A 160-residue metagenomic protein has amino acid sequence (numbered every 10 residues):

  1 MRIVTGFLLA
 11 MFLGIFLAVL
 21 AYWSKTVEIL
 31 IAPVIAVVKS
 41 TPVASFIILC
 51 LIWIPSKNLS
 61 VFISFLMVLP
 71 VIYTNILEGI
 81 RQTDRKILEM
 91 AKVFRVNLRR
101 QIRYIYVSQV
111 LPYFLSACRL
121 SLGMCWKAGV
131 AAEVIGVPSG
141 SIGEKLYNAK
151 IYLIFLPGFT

Functional and structural regions predicted by a protein language model:
R2-F7, V34, V38-A44, T83 (+3 more regions): Loop-to-transmembrane-helix entry motif
T5-I35, I48: Transmembrane-helix boundary motif in ABC transporter permease subunits
L8, F12, F16, L20 (+6 more regions): Residues within alpha-helical transmembrane segments of multi-pass membrane proteins, especially transporters, ion
A36-V71, E78-G79: Generic hydrophobic transmembrane alpha-helix motif, especially the helices
F62, L66, R99-A132, F159: Transmembrane alpha-helices
N75-A117: Short cytoplasmic-facing helical segments at TM-TM junctions of multi-pass membrane proteins
S139-I151: Short hydrophobic, aromatic-rich alpha-helical segments embedded in or entering the lipid bilayer of multi-pass
Y152-T160: A membrane-interface signal for the N-terminal entry of alpha-helical transmembrane segments
